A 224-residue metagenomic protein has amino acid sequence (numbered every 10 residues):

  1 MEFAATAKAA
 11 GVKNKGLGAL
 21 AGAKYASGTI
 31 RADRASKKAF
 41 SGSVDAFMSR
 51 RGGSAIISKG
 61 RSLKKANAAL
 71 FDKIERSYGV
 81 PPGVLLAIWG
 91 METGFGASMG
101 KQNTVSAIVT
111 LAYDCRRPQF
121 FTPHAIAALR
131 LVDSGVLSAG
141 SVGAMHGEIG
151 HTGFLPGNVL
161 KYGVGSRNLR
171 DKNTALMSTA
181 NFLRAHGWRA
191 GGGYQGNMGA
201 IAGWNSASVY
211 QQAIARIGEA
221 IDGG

Functional and structural regions predicted by a protein language model:
A7-K8: Short, small/acidic-rich helices and loops at N termini and domain boundaries of DNA replication/processing enzymes
G11-G224: Catalytic glycan-binding domains that act on GlcNAc-containing polysaccharides
